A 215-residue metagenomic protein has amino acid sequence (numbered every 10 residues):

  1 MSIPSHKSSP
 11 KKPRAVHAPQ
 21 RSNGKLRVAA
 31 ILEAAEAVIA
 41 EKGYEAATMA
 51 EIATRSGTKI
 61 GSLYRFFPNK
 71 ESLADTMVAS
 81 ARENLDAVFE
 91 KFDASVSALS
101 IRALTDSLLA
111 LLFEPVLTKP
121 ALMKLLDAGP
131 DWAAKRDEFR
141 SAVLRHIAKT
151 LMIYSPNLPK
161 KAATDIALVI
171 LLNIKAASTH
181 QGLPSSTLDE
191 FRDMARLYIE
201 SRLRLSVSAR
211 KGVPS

Functional and structural regions predicted by a protein language model:
M1-L26, R204-S215: N-terminal intrinsically disordered/low-complexity leader segments
R27-A30, A34, I166: N-terminal positioning helix adjacent to the helix-turn-helix/winged-helix DNA-binding module
A30, V38-S72, T76: Helix-turn-helix
I31-I39, A81, L85, L112 (+2 more regions): Short hydrophobic clusters on alpha-helical segments that form packing/core surfaces in small helical domains
A74-A81, R136-F139: Alpha-helical DNA-contacting segments of helix-turn-helix folds
M77-L104: Amphipathic alpha-helical linker/stalk segments
D86-A87, D106-T118, D131-S155, T164-L168 (+1 more regions): Amphipathic alpha-helical packing segments from all-alpha helical-bundle domains
M123-A128, A133, D137, Y154-Y198 (+2 more regions): Hydrophobic/aromatic-rich alpha-helical bundle segments in the mid-to-C-terminal region
